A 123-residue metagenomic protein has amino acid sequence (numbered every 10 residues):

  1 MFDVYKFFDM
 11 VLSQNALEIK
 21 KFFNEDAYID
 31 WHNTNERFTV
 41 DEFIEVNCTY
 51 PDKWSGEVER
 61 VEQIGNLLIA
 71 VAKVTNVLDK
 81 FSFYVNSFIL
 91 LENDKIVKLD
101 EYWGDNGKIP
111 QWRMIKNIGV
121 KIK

Functional and structural regions predicted by a protein language model:
M1-K123: C-terminal and inter-domain tail/linker signature
